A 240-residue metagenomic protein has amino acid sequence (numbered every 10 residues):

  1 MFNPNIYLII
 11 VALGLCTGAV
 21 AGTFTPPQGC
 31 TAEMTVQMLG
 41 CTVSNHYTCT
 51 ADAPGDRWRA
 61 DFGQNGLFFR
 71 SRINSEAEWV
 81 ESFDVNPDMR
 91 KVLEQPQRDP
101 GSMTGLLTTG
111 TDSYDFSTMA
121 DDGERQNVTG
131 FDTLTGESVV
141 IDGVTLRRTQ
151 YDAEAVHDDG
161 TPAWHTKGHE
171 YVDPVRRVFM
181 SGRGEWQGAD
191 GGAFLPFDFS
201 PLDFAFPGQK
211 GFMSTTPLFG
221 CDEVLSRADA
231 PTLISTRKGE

Functional and structural regions predicted by a protein language model:
M1-L8: Bacterial N-terminal signal peptides that target proteins for export
C16-G18: N-terminal signal peptide c-region/cleavage motif recognized by signal peptidases
V20-W58, T104-F116, D229-E240: N-terminal cleavable signal peptides for secretion/export
Q37-G40, F62-R72, W79-V80, M89-K91 (+3 more regions): Short, surface-exposed beta-strand/loop "edge" segments at domain boundaries and coil↔beta transitions
S44, G66-F68, N127-T133, R148 (+2 more regions): Short, surface-exposed coil-to-beta transition loops
A51-G110: An acidic-aromatic
S102-D159: Extended beta-strand-rich segments in extracellular/periplasmic secretory proteins, especially within noncatalytic
V144-T232, G239: Extended soluble regions of mature proteins
